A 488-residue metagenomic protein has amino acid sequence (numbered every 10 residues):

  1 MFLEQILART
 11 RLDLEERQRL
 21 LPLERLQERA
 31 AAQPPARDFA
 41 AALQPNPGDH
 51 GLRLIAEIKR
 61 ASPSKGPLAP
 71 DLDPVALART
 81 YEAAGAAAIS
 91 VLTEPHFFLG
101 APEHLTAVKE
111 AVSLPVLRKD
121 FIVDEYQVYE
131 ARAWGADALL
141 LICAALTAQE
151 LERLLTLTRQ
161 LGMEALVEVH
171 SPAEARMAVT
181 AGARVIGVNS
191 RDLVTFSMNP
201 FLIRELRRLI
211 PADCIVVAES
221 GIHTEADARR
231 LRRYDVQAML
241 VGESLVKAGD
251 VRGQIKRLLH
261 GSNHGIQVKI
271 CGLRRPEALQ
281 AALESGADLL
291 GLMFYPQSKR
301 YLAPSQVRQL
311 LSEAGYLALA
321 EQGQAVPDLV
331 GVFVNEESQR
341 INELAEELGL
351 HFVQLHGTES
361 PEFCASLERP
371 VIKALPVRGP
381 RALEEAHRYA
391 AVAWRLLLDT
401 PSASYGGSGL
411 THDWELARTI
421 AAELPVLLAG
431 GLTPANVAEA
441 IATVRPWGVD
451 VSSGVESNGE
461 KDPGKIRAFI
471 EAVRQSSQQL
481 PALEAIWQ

Functional and structural regions predicted by a protein language model:
M1-V116, V123-Y126, A148, L157-V185 (+4 more regions): Conserved N-terminal beta1-alpha1 strand-loop-helix module at the mouth
V128-A145, L151, L157: A short alpha/beta connector and helix-capping loop motif
G242: Catalytic adenosine-cofactor/nucleotide-binding cores of aminoacyl-tRNA synthetases and other
